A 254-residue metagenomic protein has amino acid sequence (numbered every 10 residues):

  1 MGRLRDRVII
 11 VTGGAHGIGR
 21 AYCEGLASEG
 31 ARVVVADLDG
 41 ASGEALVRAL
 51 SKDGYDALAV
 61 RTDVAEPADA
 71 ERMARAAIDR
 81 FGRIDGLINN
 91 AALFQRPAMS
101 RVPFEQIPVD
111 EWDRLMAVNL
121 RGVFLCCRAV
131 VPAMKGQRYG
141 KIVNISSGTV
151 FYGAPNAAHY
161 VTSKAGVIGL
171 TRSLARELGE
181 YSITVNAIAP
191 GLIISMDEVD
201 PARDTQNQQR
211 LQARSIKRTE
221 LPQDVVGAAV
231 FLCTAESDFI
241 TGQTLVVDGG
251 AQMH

Functional and structural regions predicted by a protein language model:
G2-V34, L174: Canonical Rossmann dinucleotide-binding motif of NAD(H)/NADP(H)-dependent dehydrogenases/reductases, specifically
D85, E105-F124, Y139, V143 (+4 more regions): Catalytic Tyr-X3-Lys loop
A98-F104, P108-D113, V199, R210: Substrate-binding pocket helix/loop in short-chain dehydrogenase/reductase
A98-R101, Y152, Q212, V230 (+1 more regions): Short C-terminal tail/terminal secondary-structure segment of NAD(P)H-dependent dehydrogenase/reductase domains
C127, S163, T171: Active-site helix of classical SDR
P132, R176-E180, D238: Alpha-helical segment proximal to the catalytic Tyr-Lys
S147: Residue(s) in the substrate-gating loop at a strand-loop-helix junction that position the organic substrate next
R214-V225, E236: A conserved structural motif in NAD(P)-dependent oxidoreductases
